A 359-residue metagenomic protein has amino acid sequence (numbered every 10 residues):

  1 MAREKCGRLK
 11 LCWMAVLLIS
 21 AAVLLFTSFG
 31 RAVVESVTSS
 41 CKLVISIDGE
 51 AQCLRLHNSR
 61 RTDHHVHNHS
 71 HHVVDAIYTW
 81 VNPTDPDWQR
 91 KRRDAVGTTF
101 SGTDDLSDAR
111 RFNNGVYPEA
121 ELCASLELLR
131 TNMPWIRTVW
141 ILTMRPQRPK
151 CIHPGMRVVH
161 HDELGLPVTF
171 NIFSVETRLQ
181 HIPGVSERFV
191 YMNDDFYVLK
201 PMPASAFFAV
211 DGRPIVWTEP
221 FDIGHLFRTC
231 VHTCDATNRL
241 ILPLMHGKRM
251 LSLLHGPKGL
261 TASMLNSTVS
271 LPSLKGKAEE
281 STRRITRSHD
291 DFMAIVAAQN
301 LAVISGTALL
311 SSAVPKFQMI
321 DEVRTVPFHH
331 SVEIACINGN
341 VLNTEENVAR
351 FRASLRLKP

Functional and structural regions predicted by a protein language model:
A2-K42: N-terminal signal-anchor transmembrane helix specifying type II single-pass membrane topology of secretory-pathway
V73, P83-G115, V216-T218: A solvent-exposed, charged loop/short amphipathic helix patch at secondary-structure junctions
T98, L128-I136: Short, acidic, metal-binding catalytic loop of nucleotide-sugar glycosyltransferases
D105-Y117, Q147-V185: Active-site-proximal specificity loops/subdomain of glycosyltransferases
P118-R130: Short, well-formed alpha-helical segments that are part of the catalytic scaffolds of diverse glycosyltransferases
P146-Q147, L179-I223: GT-A fold catalytic core of metal-dependent nucleotide-sugar glycosyltransferases, centered on the diacidic
T218-S331: Catalytic core and acceptor-binding pocket of nucleotide-sugar-dependent glycosyltransferases
Q318-P359: Extended C-terminal regions of large enzymes
